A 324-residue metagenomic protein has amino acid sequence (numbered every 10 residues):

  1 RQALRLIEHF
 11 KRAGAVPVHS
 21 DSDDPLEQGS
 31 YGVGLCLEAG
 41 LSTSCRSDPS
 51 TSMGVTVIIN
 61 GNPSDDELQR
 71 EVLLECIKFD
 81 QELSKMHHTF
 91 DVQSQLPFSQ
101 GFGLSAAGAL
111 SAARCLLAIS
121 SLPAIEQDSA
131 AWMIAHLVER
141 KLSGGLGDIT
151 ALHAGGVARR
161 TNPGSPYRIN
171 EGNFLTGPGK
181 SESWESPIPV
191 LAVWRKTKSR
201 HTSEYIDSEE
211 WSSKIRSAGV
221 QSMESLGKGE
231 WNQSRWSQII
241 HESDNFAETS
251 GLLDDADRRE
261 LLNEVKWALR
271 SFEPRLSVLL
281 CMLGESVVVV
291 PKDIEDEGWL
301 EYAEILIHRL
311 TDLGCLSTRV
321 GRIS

Functional and structural regions predicted by a protein language model:
R1-Q100, A124, R322-S324: ATP-binding N-lobe of GHMP and related small-molecule kinases
A13-P17, L35, L41-C45, D148-L152 (+2 more regions): Short beta-strand scaffold segments in enzyme catalytic cores
S47, R195, V289-D293: Short beta-strand-to-loop capping motifs
Q81-K85, L116-I134, W299-L300: Phosphate-handling active-site elements
F102-A124: DPxDG-like acidic metal-binding loop motif
D128-G179: Alpha/beta catalytic cores of group-transfer enzymes, especially the acyltransferase/condensing modules of polyketide
G177-E242, F246-A247: Acyltransferase
W231-S324: Glycine-rich, charge-dense phosphate/pyrophosphate-binding loop(s) and the adjacent flexible "lid"/catalytic subdomain
